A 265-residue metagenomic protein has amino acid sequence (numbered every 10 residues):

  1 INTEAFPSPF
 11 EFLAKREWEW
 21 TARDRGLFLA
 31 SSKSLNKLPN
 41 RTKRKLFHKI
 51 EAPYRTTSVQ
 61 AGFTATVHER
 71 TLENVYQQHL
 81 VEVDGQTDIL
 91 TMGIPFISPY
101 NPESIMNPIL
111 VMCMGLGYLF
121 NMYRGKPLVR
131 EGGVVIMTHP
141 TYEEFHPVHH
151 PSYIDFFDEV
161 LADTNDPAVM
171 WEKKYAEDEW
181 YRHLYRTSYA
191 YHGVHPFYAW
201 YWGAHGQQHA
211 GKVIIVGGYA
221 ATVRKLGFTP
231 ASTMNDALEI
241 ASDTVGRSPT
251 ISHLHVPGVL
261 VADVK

Functional and structural regions predicted by a protein language model:
I1-Q86, G117-N121, P127: Conserved, well-structured core segments that form the ligand-binding/active-site neighborhood of functional domains
T3-A5, I94-F96, T141-E143, P257-G258: Glycine-rich beta-alpha junction loops
P9-A14, Y201-K265: Extended hydrophobic packing segments that form well-structured cores
K45-A61, I89-M114: Glycine-rich phosphate/diphosphate-binding loops and the adjacent beta-loop-alpha structural elements that coordinate
T66-E82, G117-G125, Y189-Q207, S232-T244: A short, acidic, amphipathic alpha-helical segment used as a generic capping/interface helix at domain edges
D88-G93, I136, S252-H253: Structural motif
I97-N101, E143-V148, A221-R224, V259-A262: Flexible loop/turn segments at secondary-structure boundaries
S104, I109-V213: C-terminal catalytic subdomain
